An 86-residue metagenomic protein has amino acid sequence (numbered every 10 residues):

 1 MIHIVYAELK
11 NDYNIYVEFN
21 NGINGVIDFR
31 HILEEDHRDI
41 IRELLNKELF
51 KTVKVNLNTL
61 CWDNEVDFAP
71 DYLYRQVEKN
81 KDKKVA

Functional and structural regions predicted by a protein language model:
M1-A86: Motif-centric detector for short Cys/His coordination patterns
